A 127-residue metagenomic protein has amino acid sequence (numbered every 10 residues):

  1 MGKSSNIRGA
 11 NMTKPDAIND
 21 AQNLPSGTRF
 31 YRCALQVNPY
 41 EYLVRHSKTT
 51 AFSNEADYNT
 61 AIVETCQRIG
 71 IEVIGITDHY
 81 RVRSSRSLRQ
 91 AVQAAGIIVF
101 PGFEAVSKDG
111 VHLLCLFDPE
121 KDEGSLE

Functional and structural regions predicted by a protein language model:
G2-L24, F30, S87-E127: Extended substrate/RNA-proximal surfaces in nucleic-acid metabolism proteins
A17, Y58-N59: Amphipathic coiled-coil/heptad-repeat helices and related helical stalk/stem segments that mediate oligomerization
Y31, T49-T50, N59-C66: Extended charged low-complexity segments that act as oligomerization/scaffolding linkers
R32-Y42, H79: Histidine-centered catalytic micro-motifs
A34, I74-G75, F100: Short, conserved beta-strand segments within well-ordered enzyme catalytic domains that often line or immediately flank
P39-A56: Acidic/histidine-rich helix-loop elements that form or flank divalent-metal/phosphate-binding sites at the catalytic
I62-H79, E104: Divalent metal-dependent hydrolysis catalytic cores, especially in the metallo-beta-lactamase
V82-R86: Short, well-ordered alpha-helical microsegments
